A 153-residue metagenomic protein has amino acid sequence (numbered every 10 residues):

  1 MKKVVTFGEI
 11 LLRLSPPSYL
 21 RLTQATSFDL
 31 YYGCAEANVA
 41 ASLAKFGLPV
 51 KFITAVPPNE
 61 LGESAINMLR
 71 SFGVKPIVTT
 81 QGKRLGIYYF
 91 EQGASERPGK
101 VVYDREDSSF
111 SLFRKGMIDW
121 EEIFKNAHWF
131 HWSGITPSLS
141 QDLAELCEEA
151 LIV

Functional and structural regions predicted by a protein language model:
M1-F72, E96, F113-K115: Glycine-rich phosphate/adenosyl-contacting loop at the front of the ribokinase-like
M1-T6, P76, A94-V153: Ribokinase/PfkB-type carbohydrate-kinase core domain
D29, Y89, S140, A144: Flexible, glycine- and charge-enriched loops at secondary-structure boundaries
E36, G82-Y88, S111-F113: Short phosphate-binding loop-to-helix
P49-V50, R84-G86, K100: A common structural microfeature
A55-P58, G82, T136: Short beta->alpha junction loops/turns
I66-Y88, G93-S95: A glycine-rich helix N-cap at a beta->alpha junction
